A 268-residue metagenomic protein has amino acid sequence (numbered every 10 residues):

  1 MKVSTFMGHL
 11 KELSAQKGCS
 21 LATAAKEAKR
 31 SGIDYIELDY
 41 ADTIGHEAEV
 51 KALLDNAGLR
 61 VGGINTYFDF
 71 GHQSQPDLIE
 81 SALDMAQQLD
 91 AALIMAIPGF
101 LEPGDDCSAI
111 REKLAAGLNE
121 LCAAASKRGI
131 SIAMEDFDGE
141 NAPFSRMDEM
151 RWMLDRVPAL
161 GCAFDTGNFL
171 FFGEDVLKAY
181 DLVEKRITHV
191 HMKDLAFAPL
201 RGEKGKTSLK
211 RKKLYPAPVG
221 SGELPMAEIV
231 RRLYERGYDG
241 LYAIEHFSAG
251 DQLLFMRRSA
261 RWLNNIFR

Functional and structural regions predicted by a protein language model:
M1-A92, N119, S126, G161 (+2 more regions): N-terminal pre-domain/capping segments
T5-H9, L38-D42, G63-F68, A96-P98 (+4 more regions): A cross-domain feature marking catalytic cores of carbohydrate-active enzymes and several ubiquitous metabolic/repair
E12-Q16, Y35-E49, F68-D77, E102-D105 (+5 more regions): Acidic-and-aromatic substrate-binding clefts and catalytic sites of carbohydrate-active enzymes
L21, E47, Q75-A82, R111-L114 (+8 more regions): Aromatic/hydrophobic pocket-lining residues that form the small-molecule binding cavity in soluble enzyme cores
R30, N56, R60, G71-C162 (+1 more regions): Active-site acidic/histidine proton-transfer and metal-coordination neighborhood in alpha/beta enzyme cores
Y35, L93, H189, G240-L241: Residues at the N-termini of beta-strands
I36, E120-E223: Acidic/histidine-rich catalytic cores of soluble enzymes
D55, L59-R60, R146-P158, G220 (+1 more regions): Short, electropositive alpha-helical surface patch
